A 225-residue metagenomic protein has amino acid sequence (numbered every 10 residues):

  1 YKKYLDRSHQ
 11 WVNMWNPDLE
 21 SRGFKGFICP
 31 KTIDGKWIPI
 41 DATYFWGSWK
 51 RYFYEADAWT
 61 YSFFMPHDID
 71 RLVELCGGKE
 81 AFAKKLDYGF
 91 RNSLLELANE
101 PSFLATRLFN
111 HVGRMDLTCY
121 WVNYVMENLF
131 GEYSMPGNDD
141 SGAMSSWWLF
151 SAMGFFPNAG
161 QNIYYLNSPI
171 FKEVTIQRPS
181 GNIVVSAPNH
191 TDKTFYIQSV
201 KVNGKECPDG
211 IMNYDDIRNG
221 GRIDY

Functional and structural regions predicted by a protein language model:
Y1-V184, N189, D215: Active-site core of glycosidic bond-cleaving carbohydrate-active enzymes
D192: Conserved SET/PR domain catalytic loop and adjacent active-site segment of histone-lysine N-methyltransferases
V202-K205: Short strand-turn-strand beta-turns centered on an Asx-Gly dipeptide
C207-N213: Short, solvent-exposed S/T- and G/P-enriched segments that are highly enriched in secreted/extracellular and lumenal
Y214-Y225: C-terminal beta-strand-rich structural cap/linker in extracellular carbohydrate-active enzymes
